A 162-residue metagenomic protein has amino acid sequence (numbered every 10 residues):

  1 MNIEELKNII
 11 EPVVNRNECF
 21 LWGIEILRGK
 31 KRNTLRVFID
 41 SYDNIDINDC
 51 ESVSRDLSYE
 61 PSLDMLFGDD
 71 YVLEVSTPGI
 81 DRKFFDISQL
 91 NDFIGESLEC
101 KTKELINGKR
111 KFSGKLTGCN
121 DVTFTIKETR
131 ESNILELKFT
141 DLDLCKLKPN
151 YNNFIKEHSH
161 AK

Functional and structural regions predicted by a protein language model:
M1-L147, Y151-K162: Short Lys/Arg-rich amphipathic alpha-helical segments
